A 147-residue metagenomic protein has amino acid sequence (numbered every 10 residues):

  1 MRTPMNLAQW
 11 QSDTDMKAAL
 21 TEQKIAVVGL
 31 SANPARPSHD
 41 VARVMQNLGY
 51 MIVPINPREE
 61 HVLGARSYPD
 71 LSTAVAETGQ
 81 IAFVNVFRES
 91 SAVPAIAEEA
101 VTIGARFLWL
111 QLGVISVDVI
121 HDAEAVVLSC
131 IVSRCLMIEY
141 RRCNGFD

Functional and structural regions predicted by a protein language model:
R2-G79, P94-D147: Structural/interface elements that position substrates and couple domains in central-metabolism enzymes
N85-E89: Short glycine-/small-residue-rich Rossmann-like dinucleotide-binding loops
